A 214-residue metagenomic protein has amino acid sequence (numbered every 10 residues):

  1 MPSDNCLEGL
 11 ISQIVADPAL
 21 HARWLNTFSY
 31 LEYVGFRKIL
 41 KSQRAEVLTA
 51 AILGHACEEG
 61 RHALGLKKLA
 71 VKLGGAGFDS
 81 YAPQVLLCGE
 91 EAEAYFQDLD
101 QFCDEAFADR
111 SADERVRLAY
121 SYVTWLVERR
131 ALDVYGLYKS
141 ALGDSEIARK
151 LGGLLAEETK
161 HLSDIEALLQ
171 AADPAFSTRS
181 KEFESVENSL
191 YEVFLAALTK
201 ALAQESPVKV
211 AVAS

Functional and structural regions predicted by a protein language model:
M1-S214: Non-heme di-metal
